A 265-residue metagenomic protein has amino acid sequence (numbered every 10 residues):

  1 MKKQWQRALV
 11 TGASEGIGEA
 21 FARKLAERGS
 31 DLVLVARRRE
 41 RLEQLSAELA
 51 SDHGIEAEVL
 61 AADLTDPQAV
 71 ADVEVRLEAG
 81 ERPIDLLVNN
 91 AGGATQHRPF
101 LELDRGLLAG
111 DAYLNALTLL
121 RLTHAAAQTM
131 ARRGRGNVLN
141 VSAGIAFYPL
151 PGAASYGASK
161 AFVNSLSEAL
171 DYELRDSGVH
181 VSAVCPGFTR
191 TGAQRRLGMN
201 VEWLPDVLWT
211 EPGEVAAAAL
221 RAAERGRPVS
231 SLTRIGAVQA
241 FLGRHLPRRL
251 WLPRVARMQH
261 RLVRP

Functional and structural regions predicted by a protein language model:
S14-G16: Conserved glycine-rich cofactor-binding loop
R28-L45: Conserved glycine-rich Rossmann-like NAD(P)H-binding loop of the short-chain dehydrogenase/reductase
R39-E40, A61-D72, R105: The beta1-alpha1 cofactor-binding region of Rossmann-like NAD(H)/NADP(H)-dependent oxidoreductases
A94-A109, G152: Conserved mid-core segment of classical short-chain dehydrogenase/reductases
T123, S159: Active-site helix of classical SDR
A143: Residue(s) in the substrate-gating loop at a strand-loop-helix junction that position the organic substrate next
D171-G236: SDR active-site lid
